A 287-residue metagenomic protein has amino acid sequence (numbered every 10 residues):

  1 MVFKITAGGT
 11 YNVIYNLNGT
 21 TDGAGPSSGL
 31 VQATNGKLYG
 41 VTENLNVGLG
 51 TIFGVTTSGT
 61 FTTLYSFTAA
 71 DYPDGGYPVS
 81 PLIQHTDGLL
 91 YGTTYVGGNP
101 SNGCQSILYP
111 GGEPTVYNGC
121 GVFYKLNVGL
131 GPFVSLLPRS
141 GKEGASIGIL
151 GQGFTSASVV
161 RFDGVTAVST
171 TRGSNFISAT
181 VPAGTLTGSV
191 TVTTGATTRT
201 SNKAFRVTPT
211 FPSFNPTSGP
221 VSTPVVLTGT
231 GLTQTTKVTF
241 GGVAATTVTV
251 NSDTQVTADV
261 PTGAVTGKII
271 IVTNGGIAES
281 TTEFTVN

Functional and structural regions predicted by a protein language model:
M1-V221, V225-V226, V238-F240, S252-A264 (+1 more regions): Extracellular beta-propeller repeat domains
Q234: LysM (lysin motif) carbohydrate-binding repeats in extracellular/periplasmic proteins that recognize
